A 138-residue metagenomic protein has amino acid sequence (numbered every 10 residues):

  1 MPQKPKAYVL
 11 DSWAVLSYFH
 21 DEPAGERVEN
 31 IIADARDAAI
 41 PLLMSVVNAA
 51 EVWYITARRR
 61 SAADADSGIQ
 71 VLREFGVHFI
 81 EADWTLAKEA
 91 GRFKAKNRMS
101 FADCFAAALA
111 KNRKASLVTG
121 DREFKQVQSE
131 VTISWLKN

Functional and structural regions predicted by a protein language model:
M1-A7, A107-N138: Acidic, PIN/NYN-like endoribonuclease modules and their adjacent C-terminal/linker elements
M1-M44, A57-Q70: Short, well-structured N-terminal submotif of metal-dependent ribonuclease cores
Q3, H78-V118: Active-site neighborhoods of divalent-metal-dependent phosphate/nucleic-acid chemistry enzymes
D11, E51, D103, D121: Acidic active-site catalytic centers that drive phospho-/nucleotidyl reactions and related ester hydrolyses
V15-L16, A49, F124-K125: A generic structural signal for short hydrophobic patches within well-formed alpha-helices
P23, V47-N48, A82-T85, F105 (+1 more regions): Short beta->alpha linker loops
R36, R73, K111: Anion (oxyanion) recognition and catalysis
